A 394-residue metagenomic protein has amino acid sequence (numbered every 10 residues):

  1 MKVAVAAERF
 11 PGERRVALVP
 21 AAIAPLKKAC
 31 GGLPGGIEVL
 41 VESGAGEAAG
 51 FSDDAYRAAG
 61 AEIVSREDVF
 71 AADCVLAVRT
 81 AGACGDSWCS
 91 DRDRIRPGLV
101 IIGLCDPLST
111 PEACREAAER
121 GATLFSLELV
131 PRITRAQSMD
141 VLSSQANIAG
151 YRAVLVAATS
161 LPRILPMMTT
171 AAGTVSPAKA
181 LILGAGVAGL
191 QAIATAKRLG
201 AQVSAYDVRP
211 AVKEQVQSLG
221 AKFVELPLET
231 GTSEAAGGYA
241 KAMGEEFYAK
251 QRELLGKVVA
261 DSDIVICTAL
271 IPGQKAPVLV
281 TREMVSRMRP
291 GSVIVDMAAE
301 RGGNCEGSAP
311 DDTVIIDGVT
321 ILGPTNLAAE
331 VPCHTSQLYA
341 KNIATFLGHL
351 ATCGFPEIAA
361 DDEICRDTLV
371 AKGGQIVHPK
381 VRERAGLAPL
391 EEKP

Functional and structural regions predicted by a protein language model:
K2, A81-K179: Glycine/serine-rich phosphate-binding loop and adjoining beta1-alpha1 elements at the start of nucleotide-handling
V3-E116, R120: An N-terminal-biased, well-structured beta-alpha scaffold segment characteristic of Rossmann-like dinucleotide-binding
A6-A48, P166-V258: Glycine-rich phosphate/diphosphate-binding loop of Rossmann-like nucleotide-binding domains
G12-A17, A83-D93, G238, L270-V280 (+1 more regions): Glycine/threonine-rich flexible loop motifs
G60-A71, A81, S233-V265, A269-R282 (+1 more regions): A structured beta-alpha segment of the ubiquitous adenosine-cofactor-binding alpha/beta core
V78-L104, L108, R252-I264, K275-S292: Rossmann-fold NAD(P) dinucleotide-binding segment
P107-R132, Q274-L327: Rossmann-fold NAD(P)-binding glycine/threonine-rich loop
E128-A171, A299, C305-P394: Adenosine-phosphate binding glycine-rich loop
